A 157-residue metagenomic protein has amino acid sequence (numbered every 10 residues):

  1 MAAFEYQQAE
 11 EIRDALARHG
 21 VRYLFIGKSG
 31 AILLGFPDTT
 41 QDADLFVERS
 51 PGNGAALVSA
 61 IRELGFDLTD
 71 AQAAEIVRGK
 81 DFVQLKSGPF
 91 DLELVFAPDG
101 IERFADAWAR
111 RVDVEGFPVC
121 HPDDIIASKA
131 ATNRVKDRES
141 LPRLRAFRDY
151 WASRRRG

Functional and structural regions predicted by a protein language model:
M1-G157: Compositionally biased terminal segments of proteins
